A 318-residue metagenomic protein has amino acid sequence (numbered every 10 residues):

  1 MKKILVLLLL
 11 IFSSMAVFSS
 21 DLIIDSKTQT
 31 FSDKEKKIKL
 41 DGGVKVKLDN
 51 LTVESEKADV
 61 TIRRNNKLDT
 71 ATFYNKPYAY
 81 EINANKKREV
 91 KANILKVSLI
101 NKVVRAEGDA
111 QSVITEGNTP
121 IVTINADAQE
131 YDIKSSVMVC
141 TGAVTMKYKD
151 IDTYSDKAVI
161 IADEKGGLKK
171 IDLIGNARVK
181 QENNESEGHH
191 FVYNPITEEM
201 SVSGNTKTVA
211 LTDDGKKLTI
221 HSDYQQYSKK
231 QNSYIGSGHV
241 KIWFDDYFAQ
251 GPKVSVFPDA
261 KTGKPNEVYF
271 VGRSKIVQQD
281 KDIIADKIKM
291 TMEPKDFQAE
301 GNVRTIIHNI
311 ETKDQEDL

Functional and structural regions predicted by a protein language model:
M1-L318: Mature-chain termini and adjacent capping regions
